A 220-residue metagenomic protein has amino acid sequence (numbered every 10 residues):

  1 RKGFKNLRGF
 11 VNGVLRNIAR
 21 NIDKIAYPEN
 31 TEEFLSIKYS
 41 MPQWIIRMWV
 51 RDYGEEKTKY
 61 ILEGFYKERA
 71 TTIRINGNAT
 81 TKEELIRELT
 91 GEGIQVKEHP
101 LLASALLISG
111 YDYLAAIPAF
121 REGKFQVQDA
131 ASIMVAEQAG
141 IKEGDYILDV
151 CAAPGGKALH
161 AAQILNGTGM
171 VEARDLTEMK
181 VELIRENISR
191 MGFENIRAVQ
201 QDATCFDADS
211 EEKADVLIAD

Functional and structural regions predicted by a protein language model:
R1-D220: S-adenosylmethionine
